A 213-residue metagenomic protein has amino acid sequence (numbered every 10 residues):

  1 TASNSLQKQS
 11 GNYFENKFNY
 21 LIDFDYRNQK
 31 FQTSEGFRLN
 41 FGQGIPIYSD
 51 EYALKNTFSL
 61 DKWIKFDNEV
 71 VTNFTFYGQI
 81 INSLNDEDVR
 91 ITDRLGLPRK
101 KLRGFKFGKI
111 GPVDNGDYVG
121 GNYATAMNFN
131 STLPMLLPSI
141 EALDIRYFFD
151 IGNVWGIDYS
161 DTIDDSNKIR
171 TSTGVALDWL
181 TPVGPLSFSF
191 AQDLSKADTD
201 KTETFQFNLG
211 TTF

Functional and structural regions predicted by a protein language model:
A2-L143, Y147-I151, W155-I157, T199: C-terminal outer-membrane beta-barrel translocator/porin domains of Gram-negative envelope proteins and their
N19, L177-T181, T202-F213: Outer-membrane beta-barrel "beta-signal"
T57, R170, F205-Q206: Amphipathic alpha-helical segments in well-structured domains
T132, R170-D178: Short glycine-rich, acidic/polar surface loops and turns
I151-T173: Outer-membrane beta-barrel transmembrane domain signature
A191-K196: A short, acidic, flexible beta-alpha connecting loop/helix-capping segment that sits on the rim of active
